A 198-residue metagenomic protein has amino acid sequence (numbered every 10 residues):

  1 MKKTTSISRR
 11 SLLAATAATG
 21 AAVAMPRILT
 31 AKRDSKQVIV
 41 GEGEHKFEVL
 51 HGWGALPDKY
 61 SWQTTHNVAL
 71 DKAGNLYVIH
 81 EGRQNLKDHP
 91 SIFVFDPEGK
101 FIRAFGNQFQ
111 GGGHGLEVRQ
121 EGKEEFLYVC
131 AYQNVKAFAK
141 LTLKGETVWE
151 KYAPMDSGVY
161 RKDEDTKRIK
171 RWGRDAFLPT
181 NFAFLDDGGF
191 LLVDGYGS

Functional and structural regions predicted by a protein language model:
M1-K2, A31: Generic cytosolic/nucleocytoplasmic N-terminal low-complexity/intrinsically disordered segments
K2-T19: N-terminal secretory signal peptides and thylakoid transit peptides that target proteins across membranes
T19-G20, Y60: Generic hydrophobic alpha-helical segments
G20-A21, F109: Residue-level detector of secondary-structure transition/capping positions
V23-S35: Bacterial Sec-dependent signal peptides at the C-terminal "C-region" and cleavage site
K32-S198: Eukaryotic scaffold repeat domains enriched in small/polar residues
